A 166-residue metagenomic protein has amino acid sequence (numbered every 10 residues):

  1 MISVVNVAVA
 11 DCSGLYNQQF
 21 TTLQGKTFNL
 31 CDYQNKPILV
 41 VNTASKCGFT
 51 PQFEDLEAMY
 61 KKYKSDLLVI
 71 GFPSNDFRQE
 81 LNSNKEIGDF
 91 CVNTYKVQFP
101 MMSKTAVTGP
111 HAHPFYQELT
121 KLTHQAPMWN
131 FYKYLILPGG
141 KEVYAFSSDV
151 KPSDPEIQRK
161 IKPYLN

Functional and structural regions predicted by a protein language model:
M1-N6: Bacterial N-terminal signal peptides
A8-C31: N-terminal "domain-start" segment that seeds a small globular fold
Q34-I38, K64-L68, Y95-P100, N130-F131 (+1 more regions): Loop/turn elements at helix/coil->beta-strand transitions in domains of secreted/extracellular proteins
K36-P37, K46, P51-P73, V92-Y95: Conserved helix-turn-beta segment immediately C-terminal to the redox Cys motif in thioredoxin-like folds
K46-C47, P73-R78, T105-T108: Short histidine/acidic/glycine/proline-rich micro-motifs that form metal- and phosphate-coordinating active-site loops
K85-N130: Short, internal strand/loop/helix patches that form the active-site neighborhood or redox-interaction surface
Q117, K121-N166: Thiol-/selenol-based redox modules, centered on thioredoxin-like and closely related oxidoreductase domains
